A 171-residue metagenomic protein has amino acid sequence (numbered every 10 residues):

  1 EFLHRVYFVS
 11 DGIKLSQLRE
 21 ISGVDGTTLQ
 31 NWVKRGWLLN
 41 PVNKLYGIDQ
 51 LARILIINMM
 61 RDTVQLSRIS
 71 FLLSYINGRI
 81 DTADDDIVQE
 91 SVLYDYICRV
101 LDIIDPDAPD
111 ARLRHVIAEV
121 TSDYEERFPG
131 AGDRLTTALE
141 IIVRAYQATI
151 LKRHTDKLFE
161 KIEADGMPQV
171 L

Functional and structural regions predicted by a protein language model:
E1-N77: Basic helix-turn-helix/winged-helix DNA-binding cores and closely related short helical interaction motifs
G78-L171: Intrinsically disordered, low-complexity, charge-dense segments enriched in Lys/Arg and Glu/Asp interspersed
